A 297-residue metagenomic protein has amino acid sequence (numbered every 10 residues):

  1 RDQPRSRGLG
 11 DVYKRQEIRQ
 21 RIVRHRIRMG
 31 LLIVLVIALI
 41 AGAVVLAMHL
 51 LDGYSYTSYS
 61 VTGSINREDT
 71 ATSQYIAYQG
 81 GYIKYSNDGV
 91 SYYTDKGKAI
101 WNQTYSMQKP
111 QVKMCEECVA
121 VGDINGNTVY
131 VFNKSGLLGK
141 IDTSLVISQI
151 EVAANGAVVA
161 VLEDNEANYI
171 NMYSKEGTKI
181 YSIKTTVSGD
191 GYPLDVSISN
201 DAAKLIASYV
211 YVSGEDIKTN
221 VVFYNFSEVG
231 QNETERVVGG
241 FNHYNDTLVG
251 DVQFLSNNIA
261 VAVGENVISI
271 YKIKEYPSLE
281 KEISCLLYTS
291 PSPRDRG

Functional and structural regions predicted by a protein language model:
D2-Y13, Y288-G297: Single conserved hydrophobic/aromatic residue that forms the stacking wall/gate of nucleotide- or nucleobase-binding
L46-Y59, S91-N102, Y130-K140, N171-I183 (+2 more regions): Surface-exposed loop/turn elements that mediate protein-protein interactions on large endomembrane-trafficking
T62-D88, T104-Q111: Beta-strand-rich domains and repeat architectures in extracellular enzymes and scaffolds, especially beta-propellers
I65-R67, Q103-Y105, I141-S144, K184-G189 (+2 more regions): Surface loop/turn motifs at the tips and blade-to-blade linkers of beta-strand repeat domains
D69-Q74, Q108-M114, L145-E151, D190-S197 (+2 more regions): Repeated scaffold domains used in trafficking and secretory/extracellular systems, primarily beta-propellers
A77-Y85, E117-D123, G156-E163, A203-Y209 (+3 more regions): Short beta-strand elements that form the blades of beta-propeller/WD-repeat-like and other beta-sheet-rich scaffold
G126, N165-A167, Y211-E215: Short glycine/acidic-enriched loop and turn motifs that connect beta-strands
Y173, K179-T247, V252-L255, V261: Solenoidal tandem-repeat scaffolds enriched in leucines and small polar residues
